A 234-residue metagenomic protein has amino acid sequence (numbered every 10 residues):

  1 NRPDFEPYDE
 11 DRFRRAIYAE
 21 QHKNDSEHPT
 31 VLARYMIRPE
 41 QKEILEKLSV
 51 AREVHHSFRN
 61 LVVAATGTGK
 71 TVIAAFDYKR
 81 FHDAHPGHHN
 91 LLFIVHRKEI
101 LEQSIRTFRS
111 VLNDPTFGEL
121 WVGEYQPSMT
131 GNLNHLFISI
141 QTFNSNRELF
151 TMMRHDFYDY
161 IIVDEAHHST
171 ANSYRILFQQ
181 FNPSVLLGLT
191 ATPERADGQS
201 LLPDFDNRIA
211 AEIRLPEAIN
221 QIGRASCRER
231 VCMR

Functional and structural regions predicted by a protein language model:
N1-T68, V72-H89, R106-V111, Q141: ATP-dependent helicase/translocase motor core
H89-N90, N132-H135, F157-Y160, N182-L187: Loop/turn-to-beta-strand initiation segments
H89-R97: Conserved RecA-like ASCE P-loop NTPase motor core of nucleic-acid helicases/translocases
K98-G123: Conserved helix-turn-beta segment of the N-terminal RecA-like "Helicase ATP-binding" lobe in SF1/SF2 helicases
E124-F157, A171-I176: Conserved helix/coil segment N-terminal to the catalytic DExD/H
I161, E165-H167: Conserved Walker B
H167-R224: Post-DEXD/H (motif II) to motif III coupling segment of the RecA-like Helicase ATP-binding lobe
A225, E229-M233: Single conserved hydrophobic/aromatic residue that forms the stacking wall/gate of nucleotide- or nucleobase-binding
